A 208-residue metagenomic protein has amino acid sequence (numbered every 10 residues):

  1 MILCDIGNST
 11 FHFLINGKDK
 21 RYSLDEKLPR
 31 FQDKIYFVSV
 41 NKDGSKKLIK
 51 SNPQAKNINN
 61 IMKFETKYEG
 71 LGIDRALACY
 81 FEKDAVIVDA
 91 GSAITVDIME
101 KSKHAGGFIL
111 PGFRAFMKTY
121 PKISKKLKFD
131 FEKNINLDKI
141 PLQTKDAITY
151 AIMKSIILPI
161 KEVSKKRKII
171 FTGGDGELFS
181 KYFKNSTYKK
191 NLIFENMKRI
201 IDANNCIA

Functional and structural regions predicted by a protein language model:
M1-G17, E82-K103, Y120: Gly/Thr-rich phosphate-binding beta-strand-loop-beta motif of the actin/hexokinase/Hsp70
M1-K50: Conserved phosphate-binding loops in N-terminal lobes of ATP-dependent enzymes of the actin/Hsp70/sugar-kinase
Q32-D43, A55-K56, R167-D175: Short glycine-rich phosphate-binding loop at a beta-alpha junction
K46-E82: Glycine/small-residue-rich loop that forms an oxyanion/phosphate-binding "nest" at active or ligand-binding sites
P53-N60, H104-L110, S186-F194: Short hydrophobic/aromatic-enriched beta-strand-loop microsegments
A76, T187-A208: Glycine-rich phosphate-binding/hydrolytic loop that grips phosphoryl groups
F81-D84, A105-D146, Y150, R199: Glycine-rich phosphate-binding loop plus the immediately following alpha-helix
N136-K168, D175-E177, N185-S186: Adenine-nucleotide phosphate-binding core of ATP-dependent small-molecule kinases
